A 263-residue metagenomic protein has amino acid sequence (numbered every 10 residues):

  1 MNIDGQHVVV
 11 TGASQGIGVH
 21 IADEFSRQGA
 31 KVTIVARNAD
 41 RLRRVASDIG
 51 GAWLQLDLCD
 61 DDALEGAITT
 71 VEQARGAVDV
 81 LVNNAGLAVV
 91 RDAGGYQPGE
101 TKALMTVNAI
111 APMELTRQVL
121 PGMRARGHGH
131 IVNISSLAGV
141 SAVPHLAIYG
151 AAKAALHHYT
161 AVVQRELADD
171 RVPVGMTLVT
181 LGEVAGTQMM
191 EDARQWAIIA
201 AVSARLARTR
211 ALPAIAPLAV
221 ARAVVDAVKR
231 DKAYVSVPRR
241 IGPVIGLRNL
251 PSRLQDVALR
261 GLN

Functional and structural regions predicted by a protein language model:
H7, S14-Q15: Conserved glycine-rich cofactor-binding loop
Q28-V45: Conserved glycine-rich Rossmann-like NAD(P)H-binding loop of the short-chain dehydrogenase/reductase
D48-D62: Rossmann-fold cofactor-recognition segment
D92-K102: Substrate-binding pocket helix/loop in short-chain dehydrogenase/reductase
T116, A152: Active-site helix of classical SDR
S136: Residue(s) in the substrate-gating loop at a strand-loop-helix junction that position the organic substrate next
R165-S236: SDR active-site lid
